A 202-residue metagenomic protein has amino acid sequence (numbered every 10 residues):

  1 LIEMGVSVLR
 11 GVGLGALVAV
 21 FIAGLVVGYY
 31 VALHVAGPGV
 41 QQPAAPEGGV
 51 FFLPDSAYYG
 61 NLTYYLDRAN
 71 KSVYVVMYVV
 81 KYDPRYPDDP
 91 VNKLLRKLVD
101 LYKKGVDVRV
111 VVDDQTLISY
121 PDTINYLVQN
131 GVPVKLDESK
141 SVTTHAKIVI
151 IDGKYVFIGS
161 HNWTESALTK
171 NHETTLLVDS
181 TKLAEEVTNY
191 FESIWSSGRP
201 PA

Functional and structural regions predicted by a protein language model:
L1-G39: Secretory targeting signatures
G37-V50: N-terminal, intrinsically disordered, polar/charged segments of Gram-positive cell-envelope systems that serve as
G49-D55, R85-P87, V134-L136: Short, flexible loop segments at the rims of nucleotide/cofactor-binding pockets, characterized by
N61: Short acidic active-site motifs
Y65-V132: Primarily the HKD phosphodiesterase
V79-D83, D114-I118, S139-T143, Y155-V156 (+2 more regions): Solvent-exposed loop/turn segments at secondary-structure junctions within structured extracellular/periplasmic domains
V142-A146, K170-H172: Short, surface-exposed coil-to-beta transition loops
I151, Y155-A202: Signature of lipid phosphatidyltransferase scaffolds
